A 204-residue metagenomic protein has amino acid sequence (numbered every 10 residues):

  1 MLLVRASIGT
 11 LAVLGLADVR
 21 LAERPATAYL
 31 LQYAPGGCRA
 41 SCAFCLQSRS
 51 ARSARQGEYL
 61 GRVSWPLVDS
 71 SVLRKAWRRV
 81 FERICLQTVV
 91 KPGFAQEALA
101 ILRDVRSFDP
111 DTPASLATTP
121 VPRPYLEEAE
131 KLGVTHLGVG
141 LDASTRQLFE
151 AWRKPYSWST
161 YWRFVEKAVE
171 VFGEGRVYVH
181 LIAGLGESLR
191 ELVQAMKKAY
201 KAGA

Functional and structural regions predicted by a protein language model:
M1-S64, V72: N-terminal [4Fe-4S]-dependent radical SAM core
Y33, V90, P120, A183-L185: Residue-level signal for short, function-critical loop segments
S48-V68, A76-Q96, F108-Y125, L132-R163 (+1 more regions): Core AdoMet radical
K75-R79, E128-G133, V169-F172, Y200-K201: Acidic (Asp/Glu)-rich catalytic clusters
A95-L99, L126-E127, L189-V193: Conserved strand-to-helix beginnings and helix N-cap segments that scaffold or border functional pockets
L99-P110, E130, V165-G173: Surface-exposed amphipathic alpha-helices with a cationic face
H136, L141, S159-A204: Conserved C-terminal portion of the radical SAM core fold that forms the substrate/S-adenosylmethionine-binding
